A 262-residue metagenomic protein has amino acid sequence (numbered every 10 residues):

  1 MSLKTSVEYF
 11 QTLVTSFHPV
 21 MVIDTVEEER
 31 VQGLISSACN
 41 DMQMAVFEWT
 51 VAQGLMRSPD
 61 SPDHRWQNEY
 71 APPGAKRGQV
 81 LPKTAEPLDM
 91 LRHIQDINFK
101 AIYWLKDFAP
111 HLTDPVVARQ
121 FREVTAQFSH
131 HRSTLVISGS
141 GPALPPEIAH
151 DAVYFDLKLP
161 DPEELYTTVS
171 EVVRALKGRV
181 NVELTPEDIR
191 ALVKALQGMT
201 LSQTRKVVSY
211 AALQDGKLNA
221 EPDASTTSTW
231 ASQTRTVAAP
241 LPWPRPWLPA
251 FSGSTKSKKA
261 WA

Functional and structural regions predicted by a protein language model:
S2-E27, A52-G78, G141, A149-L159 (+1 more regions): AAA+ P-loop ATPase motor domain of ring mechanoenzymes
V7, L91-R92, E123, A143: N-terminal regions of ATP-driven nucleic-acid and macromolecular assemblies, encompassing P-loop NTP-binding domains
T12-S16, C39-M42, K83, H93-K100 (+3 more regions): Conserved catalytic network of the ASCE P-loop NTPase/AAA+ motor domain
H18-M21, V46, K100-L105, R132-V136 (+2 more regions): Hydrophobic beta-strand segments of well-ordered beta-sheets in folded domains
V22, E28-F47: Walker A/P-loop
I35, M90, F121-V124, L192: Aromatic/hydrophobic pocket-lining residues that form π-stacking "cages" and hydrophobic walls in ligand
E48-V51, L55-R57, P62-Q120, T134 (+1 more regions): Conserved P-loop NTPase "ATPase switch" module shared by AAA+ and STAND
P110-L112, V116-I148, Y154, P162: Sensor-1/coupling segment of RecA-like P-loop NTPase cores
